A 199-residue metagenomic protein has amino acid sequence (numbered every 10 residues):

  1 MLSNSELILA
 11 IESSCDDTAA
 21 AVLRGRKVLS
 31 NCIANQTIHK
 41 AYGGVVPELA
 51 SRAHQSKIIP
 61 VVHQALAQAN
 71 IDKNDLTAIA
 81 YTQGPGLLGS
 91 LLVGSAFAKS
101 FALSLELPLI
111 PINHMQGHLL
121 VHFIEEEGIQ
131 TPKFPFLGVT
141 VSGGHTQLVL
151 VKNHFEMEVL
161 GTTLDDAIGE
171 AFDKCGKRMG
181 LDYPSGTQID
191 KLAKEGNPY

Functional and structural regions predicted by a protein language model:
M1-N4, I112-F136: Conserved phosphate-binding catalytic cores of ATP/NTP-utilizing and phosphoryl-transfer enzymes
L2-E6, S14, N31, P132-K133 (+2 more regions): A short helix-loop
N4-P85, H114, H118: N-terminal beta-alpha supersecondary unit
I8-A10, A78-A80, S90, T131 (+1 more regions): Short glycine-aspartate micro-motif
A21-V22, S90-L92, V121-I124, V149-N153 (+1 more regions): Short acidic, glycine/serine/threonine-rich loops at helix termini
K57-Q64, S100, H118-V121, E170 (+2 more regions): Alpha-helical scaffold segments in soluble metabolic enzymes
Y81-E106, I124-E125: Short Gly/Thr/Asp-enriched flexible loops that form oxyanion-binding sites at enzyme active sites
A98-L119, T163-A167: Short, acidic/small-residue loops that bind anionic groups at enzyme active sites
